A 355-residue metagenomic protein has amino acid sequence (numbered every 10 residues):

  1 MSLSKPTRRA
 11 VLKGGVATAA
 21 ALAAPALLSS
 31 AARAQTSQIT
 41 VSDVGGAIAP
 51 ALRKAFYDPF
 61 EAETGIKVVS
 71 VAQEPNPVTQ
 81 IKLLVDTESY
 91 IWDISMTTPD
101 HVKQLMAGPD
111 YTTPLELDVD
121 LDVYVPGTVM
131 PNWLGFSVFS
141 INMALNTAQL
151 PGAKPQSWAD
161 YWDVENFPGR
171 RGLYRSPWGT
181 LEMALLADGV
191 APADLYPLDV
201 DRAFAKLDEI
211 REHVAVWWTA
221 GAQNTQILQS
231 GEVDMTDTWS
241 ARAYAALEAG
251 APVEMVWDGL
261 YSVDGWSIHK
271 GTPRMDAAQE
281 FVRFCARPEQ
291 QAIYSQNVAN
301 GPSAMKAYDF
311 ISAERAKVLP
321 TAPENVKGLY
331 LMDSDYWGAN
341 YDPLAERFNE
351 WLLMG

Functional and structural regions predicted by a protein language model:
M1-A26, S30-R33: N-terminal secretory signal peptides
Q35-Q104: Early extracytoplasmic/lumenal segment of secretory-pathway proteins
G46-R53, Y90-Q229: Extracytoplasmic ligand-binding site segments that recognize negatively charged/polar headgroups
V102-L105, Q229, M235-P252: A ligand-binding cleft/hinge motif common to bilobed small-molecule-binding domains
F139, D201-I210, L247-T272, Y308: Periplasmic-binding protein-like
N142-Q149, L185-V190, V263-A277, V282 (+1 more regions): A bilobed periplasmic-binding-protein/Venus flytrap-type ligand-binding module shared by bacterial periplasmic
Q226, N325-G355: Conserved C-terminal helix/tail region of periplasmic/extracytoplasmic solute-binding proteins
H269-L329: Mature extracytoplasmic/periplasmic domains
